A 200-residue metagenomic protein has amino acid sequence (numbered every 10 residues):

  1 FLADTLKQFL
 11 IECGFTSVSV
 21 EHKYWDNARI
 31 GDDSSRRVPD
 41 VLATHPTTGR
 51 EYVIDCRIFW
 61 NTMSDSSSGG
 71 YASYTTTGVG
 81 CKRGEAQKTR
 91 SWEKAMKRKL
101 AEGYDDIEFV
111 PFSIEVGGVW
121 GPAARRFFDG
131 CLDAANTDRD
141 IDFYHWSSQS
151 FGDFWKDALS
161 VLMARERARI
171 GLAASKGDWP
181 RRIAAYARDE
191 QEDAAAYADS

Functional and structural regions predicted by a protein language model:
F1-L2: Short Cys/His-based metal-binding microdomains
T5: Short Gly/charged-rich anion-binding patches and loops
Q8, E12, V18-R37, T47-Y52 (+1 more regions): Non-catalytic C-terminal interaction segments of nucleic acid-processing enzymes
V41: Phosphate-binding active sites in nucleotide-utilizing proteins
